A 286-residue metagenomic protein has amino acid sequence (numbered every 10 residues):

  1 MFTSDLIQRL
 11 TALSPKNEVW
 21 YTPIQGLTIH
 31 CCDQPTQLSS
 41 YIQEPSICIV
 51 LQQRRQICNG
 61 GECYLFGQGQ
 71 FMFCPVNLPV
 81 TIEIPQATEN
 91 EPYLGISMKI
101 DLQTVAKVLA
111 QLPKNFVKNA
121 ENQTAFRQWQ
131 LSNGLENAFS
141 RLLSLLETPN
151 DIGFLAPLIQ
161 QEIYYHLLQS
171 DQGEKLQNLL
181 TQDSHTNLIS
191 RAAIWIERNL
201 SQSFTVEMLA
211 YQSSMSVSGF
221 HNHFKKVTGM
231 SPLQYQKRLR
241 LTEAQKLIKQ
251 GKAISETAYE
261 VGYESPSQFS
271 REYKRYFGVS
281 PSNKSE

Functional and structural regions predicted by a protein language model:
M1-P23, T36-Q37, N119-Q123: A short, N-terminal "cap"/entry segment at the start of jelly-roll beta-barrel domains of the cupin/DSBH fold
V19-V117: N-terminal regulatory/effector-sensing and dimerization cores that precede helix-turn-helix DNA-binding domains
S39, F71, V206, S255-E256: Localized chelating/binding microdomains that coordinate divalent metal ions or stabilize phosphate-bearing
Y64, N150-L158: Short, solvent-exposed positions on alpha-helices
A110-N137: Aromatic/histidine-rich interaction motifs
W129-S144, A156-Q160, Y164, L168 (+3 more regions): A short, Lys/Arg-enriched amphipathic alpha-helix from helix-turn-helix/homeodomain DNA-binding modules
E162, H166-G173, L179-T181, E197-N199 (+2 more regions): Basic/polar phosphate-binding segments, predominantly the helix-turn-helix DNA-binding elements of transcriptional
